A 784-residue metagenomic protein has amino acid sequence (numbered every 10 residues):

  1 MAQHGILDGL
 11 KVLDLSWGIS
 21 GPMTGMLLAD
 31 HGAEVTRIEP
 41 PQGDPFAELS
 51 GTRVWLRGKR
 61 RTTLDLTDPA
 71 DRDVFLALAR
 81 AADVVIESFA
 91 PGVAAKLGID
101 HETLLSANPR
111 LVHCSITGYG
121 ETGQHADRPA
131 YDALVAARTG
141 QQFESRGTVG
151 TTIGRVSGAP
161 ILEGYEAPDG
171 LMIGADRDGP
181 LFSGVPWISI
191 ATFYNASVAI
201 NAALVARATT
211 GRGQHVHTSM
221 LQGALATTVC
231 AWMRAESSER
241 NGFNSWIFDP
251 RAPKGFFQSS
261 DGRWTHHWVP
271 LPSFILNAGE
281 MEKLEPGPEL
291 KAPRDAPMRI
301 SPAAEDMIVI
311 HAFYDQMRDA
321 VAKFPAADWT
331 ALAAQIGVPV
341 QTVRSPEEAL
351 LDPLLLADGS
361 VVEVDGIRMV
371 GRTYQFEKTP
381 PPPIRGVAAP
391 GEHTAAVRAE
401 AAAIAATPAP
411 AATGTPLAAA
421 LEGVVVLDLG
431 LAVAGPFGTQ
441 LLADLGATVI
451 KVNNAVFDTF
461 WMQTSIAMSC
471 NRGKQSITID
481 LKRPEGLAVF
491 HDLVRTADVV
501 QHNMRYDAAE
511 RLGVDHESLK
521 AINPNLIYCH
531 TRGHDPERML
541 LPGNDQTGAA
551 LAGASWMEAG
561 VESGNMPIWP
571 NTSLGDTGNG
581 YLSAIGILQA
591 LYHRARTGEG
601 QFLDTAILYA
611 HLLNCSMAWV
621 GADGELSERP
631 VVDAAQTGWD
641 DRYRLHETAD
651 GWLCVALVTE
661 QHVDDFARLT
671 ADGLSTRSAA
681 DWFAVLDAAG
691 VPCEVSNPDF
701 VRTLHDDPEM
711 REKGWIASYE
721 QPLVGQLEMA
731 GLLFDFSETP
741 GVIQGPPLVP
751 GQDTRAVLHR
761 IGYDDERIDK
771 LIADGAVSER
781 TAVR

Functional and structural regions predicted by a protein language model:
Q3, G158, L181, S360-A419 (+1 more regions): Flexible, small-/acidic-enriched active-site or ligand-binding loops
H4-G43, A418-F457: Conserved small-residue-rich beta-alpha loop and adjacent elements that most often cradle the phosphate/pyrophosphate
L13, W55-A107, A322, L427 (+2 more regions): A structured beta-alpha segment of the ubiquitous adenosine-cofactor-binding alpha/beta core
L27-H31, A95-P270, I275-E280, L445 (+1 more regions): Active-site-adjacent "lid/gating" segments in soluble enzymes
D30-T62, A447, K451-I477: Glycine-rich phosphate-binding loop and adjoining beta1-alpha1-beta2 segment of Rossmann-like nucleotide-binding folds
R146-L181, P286-H311, P698, R702-H705: Charged, glycine/proline-rich intrinsically disordered loops and linkers
P253-I336, V340, E347, A635-C693 (+1 more regions): Aromatic-enriched alpha-helical interface/lid elements that frame and gate functional surfaces
T330, Q335-I384, F683, D687-Q744: A glycine-rich dinucleotide-binding beta-alpha-beta segment and adjacent secondary-structure elements that constitute
